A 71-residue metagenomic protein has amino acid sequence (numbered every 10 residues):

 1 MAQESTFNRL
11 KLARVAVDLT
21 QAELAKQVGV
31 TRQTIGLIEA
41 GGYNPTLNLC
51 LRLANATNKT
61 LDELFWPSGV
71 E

Functional and structural regions predicted by a protein language model:
M1-A16: A short, Lys/Arg-rich alpha-helix, primarily the initiator
A2, F65-E71: Short, charged recognition helix plus adjacent turn of helix-turn-helix-like nucleic-acid-binding domains
V15, K26, N55: Alpha-helical residues within the helix-turn-helix
D18-L37: Short alpha-helical DNA-recognition segment
Q21, R32, G42-Y43, L61: The DNA-contacting recognition helix of HTH DNA-binding domains and analogous helical DNA-recognition elements
N48-E63: DNA major-groove recognition helix of helix-turn-helix/homeodomain DNA-binding modules
